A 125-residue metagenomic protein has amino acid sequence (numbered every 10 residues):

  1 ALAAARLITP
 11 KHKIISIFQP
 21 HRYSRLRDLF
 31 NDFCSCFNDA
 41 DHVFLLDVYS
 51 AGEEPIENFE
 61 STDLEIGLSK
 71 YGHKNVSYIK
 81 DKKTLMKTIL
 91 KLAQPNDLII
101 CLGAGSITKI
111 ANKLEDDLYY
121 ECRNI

Functional and structural regions predicted by a protein language model:
A1-I125: ATP-dependent carboxylate-amine ligase
